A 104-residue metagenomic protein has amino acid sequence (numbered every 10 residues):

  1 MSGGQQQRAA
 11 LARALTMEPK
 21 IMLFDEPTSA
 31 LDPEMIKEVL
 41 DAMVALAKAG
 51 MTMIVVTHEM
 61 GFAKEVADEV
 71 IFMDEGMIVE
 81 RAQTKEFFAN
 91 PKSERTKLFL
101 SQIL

Functional and structural regions predicted by a protein language model:
L11: Hydrophobic anchor residue at the start of the ABC signature
M17, A49: Conserved signature/switch motifs of ABC ATPase nucleotide-binding domains
M22-D25: Catalytic Walker B motif of ABC-type/P-loop ATPase nucleotide-binding domains
P33-M35: Helix N-cap at the start of a conserved alpha-helix in ABC-type nucleotide-binding domains
T57-H58: H-loop/switch region of ABC-family ATPase nucleotide-binding domains
A63-E65: A short, surface-exposed alpha-helical micro-motif characterized by mixed small hydrophobic and charged/polar residues
